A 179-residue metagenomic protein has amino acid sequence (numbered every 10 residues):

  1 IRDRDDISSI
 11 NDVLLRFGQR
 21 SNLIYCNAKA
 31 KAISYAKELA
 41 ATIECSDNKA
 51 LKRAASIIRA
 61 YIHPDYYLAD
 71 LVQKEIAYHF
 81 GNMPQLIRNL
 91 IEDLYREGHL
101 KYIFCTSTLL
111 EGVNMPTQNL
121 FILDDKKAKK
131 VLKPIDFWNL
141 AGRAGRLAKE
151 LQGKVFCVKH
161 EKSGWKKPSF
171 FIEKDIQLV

Functional and structural regions predicted by a protein language model:
I1, S56-Y61, N119, G153-V155 (+1 more regions): Generic preference for hydrophobic/aromatic residues in regular secondary structure cores
R2-Y102, K126-I135: Conserved C-terminal RecA-like helicase domain
I103-L109: Ser/Thr-glycine-rich phosphate-binding loops at phosphate-binding pockets of nucleotides, nucleotide cofactors
M115, N119-F121, D125-E173: Conserved segment of the helicase C-terminal RecA-like domain
E173-V179: Long, largely alpha-helical accessory region at the distal end of helicase-like NTP-driven motors
